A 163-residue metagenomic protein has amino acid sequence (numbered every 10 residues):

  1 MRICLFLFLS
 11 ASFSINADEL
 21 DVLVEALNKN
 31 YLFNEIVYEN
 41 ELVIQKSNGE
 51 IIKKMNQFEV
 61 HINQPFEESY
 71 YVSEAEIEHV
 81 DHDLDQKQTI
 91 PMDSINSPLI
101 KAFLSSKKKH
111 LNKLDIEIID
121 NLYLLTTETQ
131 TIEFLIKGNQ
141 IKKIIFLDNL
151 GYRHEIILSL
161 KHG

Functional and structural regions predicted by a protein language model:
I3-S14: Sec-dependent N-terminal signal peptides
I15-E25: Cleaved targeting-peptide boundary
L23-L42: A short, Trp-centered hydrophobic/proline-enriched beta-strand micro-motif
F33, F58-I62, I77-V80, L125 (+1 more regions): Short hydrophobic/aromatic-rich beta-strand segments that constitute the beta-sheet cores of beta-sandwich/beta-barrel
V43-E50, S69-V72, Y152: Amphipathic hydrophobic-ligand
I51-P98: An acidic-aromatic
L84-Y123: Flexible, surface-exposed loop/linker segments and immediately adjacent secondary-structure boundaries
E117-G163: Gly/Pro-enriched, hydrophobic low-complexity segments that function as extracytoplasmic propeptides/linkers
